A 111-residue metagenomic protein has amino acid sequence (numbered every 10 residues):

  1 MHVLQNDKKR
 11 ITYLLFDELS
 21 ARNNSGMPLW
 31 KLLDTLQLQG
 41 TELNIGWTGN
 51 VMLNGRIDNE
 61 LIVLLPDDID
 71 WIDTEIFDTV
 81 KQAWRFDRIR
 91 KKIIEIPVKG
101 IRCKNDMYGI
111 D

Functional and structural regions predicted by a protein language model:
M1-D111: Exposed acidic/polar residues on beta-strands and adjacent loops within beta-sheet cores, strongest in beta-propeller
